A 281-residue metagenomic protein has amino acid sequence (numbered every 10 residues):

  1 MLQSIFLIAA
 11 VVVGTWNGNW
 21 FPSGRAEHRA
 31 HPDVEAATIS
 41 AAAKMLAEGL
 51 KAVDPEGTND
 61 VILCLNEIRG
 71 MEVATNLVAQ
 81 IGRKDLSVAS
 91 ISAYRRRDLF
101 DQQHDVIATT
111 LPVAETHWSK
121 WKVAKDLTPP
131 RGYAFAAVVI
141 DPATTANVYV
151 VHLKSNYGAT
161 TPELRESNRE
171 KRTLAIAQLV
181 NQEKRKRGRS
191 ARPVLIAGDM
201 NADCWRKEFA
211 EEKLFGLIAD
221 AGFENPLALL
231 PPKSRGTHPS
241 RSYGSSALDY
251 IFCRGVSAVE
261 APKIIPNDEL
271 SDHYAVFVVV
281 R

Functional and structural regions predicted by a protein language model:
I5-R83, S92-Q102, A191: N-terminal, active-site-proximal structural segment of metallo-dependent hydrolase catalytic domains
V11-R25, H117-S119, T145-S155: Active-site-proximal beta-strand elements of phosphoester/diester hydrolases
V13-G18, L46-T75, A136, V148-V150 (+4 more regions): Active-site beta-strand/loop signature of hydrolases that rely on acidic residues for catalysis
W16-N19, N66-I68, S90-R95, T110-L111 (+6 more regions): Active-site-proximal beta-strand/loop segments in catalytic clefts of secreted hydrolases
S23-R25, E72-T75, L99-D101, L127-P129 (+2 more regions): Extracytoplasmic/secreted cell-surface and envelope-processing proteins
R29, V150-N168: Active-site His/acidic residue clusters
I68-L153: Structured beta-strand-rich core segments of catalytic domains in phosphoester-bond hydrolases
T128, V139, N181-L195, N201-R281: Metal-dependent phosphoester-hydrolase catalytic domains
